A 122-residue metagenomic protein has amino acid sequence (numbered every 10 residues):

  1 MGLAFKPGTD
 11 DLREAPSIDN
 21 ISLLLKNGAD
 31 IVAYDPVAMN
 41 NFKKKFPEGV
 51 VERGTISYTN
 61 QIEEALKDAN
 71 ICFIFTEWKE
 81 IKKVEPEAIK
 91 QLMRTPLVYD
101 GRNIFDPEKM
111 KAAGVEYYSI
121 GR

Functional and structural regions predicted by a protein language model:
M1-R122: Structural/interface elements that position substrates and couple domains in central-metabolism enzymes
